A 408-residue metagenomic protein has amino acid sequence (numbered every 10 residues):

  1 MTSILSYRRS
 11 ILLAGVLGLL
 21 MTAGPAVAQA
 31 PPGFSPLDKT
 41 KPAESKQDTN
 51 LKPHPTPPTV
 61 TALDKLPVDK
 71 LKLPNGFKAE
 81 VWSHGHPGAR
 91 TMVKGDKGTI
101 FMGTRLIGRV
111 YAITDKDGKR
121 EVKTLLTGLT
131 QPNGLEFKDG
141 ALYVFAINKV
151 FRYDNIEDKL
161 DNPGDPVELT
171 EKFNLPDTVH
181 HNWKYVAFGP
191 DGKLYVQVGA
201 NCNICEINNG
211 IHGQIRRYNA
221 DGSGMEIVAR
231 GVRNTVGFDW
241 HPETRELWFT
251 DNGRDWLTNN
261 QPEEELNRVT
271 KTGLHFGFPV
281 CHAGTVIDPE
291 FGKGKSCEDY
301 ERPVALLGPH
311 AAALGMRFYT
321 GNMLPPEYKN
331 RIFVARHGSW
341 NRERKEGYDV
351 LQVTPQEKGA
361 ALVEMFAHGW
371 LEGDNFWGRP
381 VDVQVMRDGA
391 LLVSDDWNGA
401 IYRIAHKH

Functional and structural regions predicted by a protein language model:
A14-A23: Bacterial N-terminal signal peptides
P31-P74, W183, A200-N203, Y218-S223 (+5 more regions): Beta-propeller domain segments
K78, G88, L106, E121 (+8 more regions): Beta-rich catalytic cores
W82-H86, K123-G128, L169-T178, I227-G231 (+3 more regions): Surface loop/turn motifs at the tips and blade-to-blade linkers of beta-strand repeat domains
T99-G103, A141-V144, K193-Q197, E246-T250 (+3 more regions): Conserved beta-propeller blade signature
T104-R105, I147-K149, N155, G199-N201 (+4 more regions): Short loop/turn segments immediately following the C-termini of beta-strands
V122, Q131, N148-G189, Q197 (+1 more regions): Asp-box/WD-like beta-propeller blade repeats and closely related beta-sheet repeat scaffolds
